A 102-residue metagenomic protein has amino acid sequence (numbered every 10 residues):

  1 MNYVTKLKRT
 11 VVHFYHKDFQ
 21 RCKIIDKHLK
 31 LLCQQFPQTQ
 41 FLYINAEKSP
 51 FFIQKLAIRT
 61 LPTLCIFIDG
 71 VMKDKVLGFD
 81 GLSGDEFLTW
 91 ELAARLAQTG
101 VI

Functional and structural regions predicted by a protein language model:
M1-R9: A short beta-strand-turn-helix
V4-T5, Y15-H16, I24-K27, Q54-I58 (+3 more regions): Short coil/turn segments at secondary-structure boundaries
F14-K17, I25-D26, K30-F52, F67: Thiol-based oxidoreductase modules, predominantly thioredoxin-like and allied folds used for disulfide exchange
C22, D26, A46-S49, I58-L61 (+2 more regions): Generic preference for well-ordered alpha-helical elements
T60, I66-I102: Non-catalytic, surface beta->alpha helical segment in thiol-disulfide oxidoreductase systems
